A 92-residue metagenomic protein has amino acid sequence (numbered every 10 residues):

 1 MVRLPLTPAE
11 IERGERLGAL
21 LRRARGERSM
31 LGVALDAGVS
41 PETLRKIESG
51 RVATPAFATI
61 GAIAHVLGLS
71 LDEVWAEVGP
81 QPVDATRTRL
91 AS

Functional and structural regions predicted by a protein language model:
M1-E27, D72: A short, Lys/Arg-rich alpha-helix, primarily the initiator
M1-L4, W75-S92: Short, charged recognition helix plus adjacent turn of helix-turn-helix-like nucleic-acid-binding domains
R22, L31-G32, G61: Residues within the helices of the helix-turn-helix
G26-K46: Short alpha-helical DNA-recognition segment
E27-S29, P55-A58: Residue-level signal for the short linker/turn that defines the boundary of a DNA-recognition helix
R51-A56, P82-T86: Short, solvent-exposed alpha-helical "recognition" segments
A56-A62, R87-S92: Short Lys/Arg-enriched helix C-cap and helix-to-coil transition segments that create basic nucleic-acid-contact patches
A58-E73: DNA major-groove recognition helix of helix-turn-helix/homeodomain DNA-binding modules
